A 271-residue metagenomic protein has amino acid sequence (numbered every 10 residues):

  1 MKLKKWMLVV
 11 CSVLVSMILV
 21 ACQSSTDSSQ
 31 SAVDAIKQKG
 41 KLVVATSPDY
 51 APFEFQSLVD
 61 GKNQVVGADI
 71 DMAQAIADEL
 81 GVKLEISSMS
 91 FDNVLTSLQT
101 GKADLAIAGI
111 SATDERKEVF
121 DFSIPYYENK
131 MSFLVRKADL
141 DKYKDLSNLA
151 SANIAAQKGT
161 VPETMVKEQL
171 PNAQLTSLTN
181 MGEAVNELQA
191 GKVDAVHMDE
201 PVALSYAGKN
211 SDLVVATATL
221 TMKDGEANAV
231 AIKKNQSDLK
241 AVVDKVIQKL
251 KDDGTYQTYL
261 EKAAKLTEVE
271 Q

Functional and structural regions predicted by a protein language model:
M17-A21: C-terminal motif of bacterial Sec signal peptides marking the signal peptidase cleavage site
Q23, I70-E79, K158-T160, A227-T267: Extended ligand-binding regions for polar small-molecule ligands
S29-G109: Extracytoplasmic small-molecule ligand-binding "clamshell" domains of the periplasmic binding protein/Venus flytrap
G40-T46, L146-G159: Short loop->beta-strand "edge-of-pocket" segments that line small-molecule binding or catalytic clefts across diverse
A68-I70, E85-T96, D141, T176-N186 (+1 more regions): Short helix-initiation/N-cap motifs at beta->coil->alpha
Q74, K83-L146: Acidic, polar ligand-binding/catalytic clefts
I110-E118, M165-E168, Q189-A190, D194-D224: A ligand-binding cleft/hinge motif common to bilobed small-molecule-binding domains
E128-V135, L204-D244, A264-Q271: Periplasmic-binding protein-like
